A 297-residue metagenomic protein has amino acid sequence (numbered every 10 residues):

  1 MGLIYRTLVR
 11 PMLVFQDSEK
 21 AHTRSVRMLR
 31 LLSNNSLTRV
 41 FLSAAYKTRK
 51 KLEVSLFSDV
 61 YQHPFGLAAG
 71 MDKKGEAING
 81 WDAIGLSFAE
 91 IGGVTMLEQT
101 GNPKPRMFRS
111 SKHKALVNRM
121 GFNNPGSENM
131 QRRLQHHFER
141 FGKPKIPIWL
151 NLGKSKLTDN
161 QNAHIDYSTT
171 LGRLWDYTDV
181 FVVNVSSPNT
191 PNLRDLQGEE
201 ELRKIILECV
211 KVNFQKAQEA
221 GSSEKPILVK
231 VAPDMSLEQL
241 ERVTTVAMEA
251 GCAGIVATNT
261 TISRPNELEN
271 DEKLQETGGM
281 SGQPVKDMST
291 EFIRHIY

Functional and structural regions predicted by a protein language model:
M1-I148, K154-S155: N-terminal capping/small domains of soluble enzymes
D17, L67, A89, M130 (+4 more regions): Conserved, mostly hydrophobic/aromatic
L37-T48, P188-E201, V246-Y297: Glycine/Thr-rich beta-alpha phosphate-binding loop at enzyme active sites
P64-G66, F88, K145-N151, V180-V182 (+2 more regions): Structural preference for beta-strand elements that scaffold enzyme active sites
G70-D72, V94, G153-L157, S186-P188 (+2 more regions): Active-site beta-loop-alpha junctions enriched in small/polar residues
S110, K114-N118, N124-K145, G198-E224 (+1 more regions): Alpha-helix-loop-beta-strand connector modules within alpha/beta enzyme cores
S155-S168, D195-E201, L228-E249: Active-site glycine- and acidic-residue-rich loops that bind and position anionic ligands or nucleotide-like cofactors
A163-E219, A232: Metal-dependent enolase-superfamily TIM-barrel catalytic cores that perform enediolate-based chemistry
